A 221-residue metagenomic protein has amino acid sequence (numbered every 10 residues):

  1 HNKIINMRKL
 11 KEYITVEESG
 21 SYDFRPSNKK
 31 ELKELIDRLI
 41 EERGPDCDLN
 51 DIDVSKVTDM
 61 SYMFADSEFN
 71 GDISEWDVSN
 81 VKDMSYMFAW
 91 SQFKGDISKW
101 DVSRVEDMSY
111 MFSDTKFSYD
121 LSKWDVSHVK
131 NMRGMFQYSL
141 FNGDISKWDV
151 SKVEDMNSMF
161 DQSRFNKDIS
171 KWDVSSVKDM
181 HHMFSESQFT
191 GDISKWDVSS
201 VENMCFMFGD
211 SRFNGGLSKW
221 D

Functional and structural regions predicted by a protein language model:
H1-N6: N-terminal amphipathic/basic-hydrophobic helices that include classical n-h-c signal peptides and signal-anchor
R8-D221: Negatively charged
